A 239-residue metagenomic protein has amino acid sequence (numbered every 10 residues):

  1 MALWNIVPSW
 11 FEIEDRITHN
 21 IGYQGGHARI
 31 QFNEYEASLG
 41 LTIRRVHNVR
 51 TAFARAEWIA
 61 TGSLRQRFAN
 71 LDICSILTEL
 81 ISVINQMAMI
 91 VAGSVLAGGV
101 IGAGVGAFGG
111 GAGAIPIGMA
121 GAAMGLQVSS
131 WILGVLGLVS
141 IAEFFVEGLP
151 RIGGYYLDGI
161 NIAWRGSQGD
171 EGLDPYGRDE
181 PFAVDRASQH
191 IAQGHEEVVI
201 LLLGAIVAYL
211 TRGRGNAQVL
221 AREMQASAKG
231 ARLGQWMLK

Functional and structural regions predicted by a protein language model:
M1-G159, N216-V219: Cationic, glycine-rich low-complexity segments
S9, G26, L203, R232-G234: Generic structural motif recognizing short loop/turn segments at the entrances and edges of beta-strands
G99, G106, G110, S167 (+4 more regions): Charge-rich, low-complexity amphipathic helices in intrinsically disordered tails/linkers adjacent to domains
G99-G106, G194, Q235-L238: Short, Lys/Arg-enriched charge-dense amphipathic segments
I132-V135, V139, P181-S227: Hydrophobic, membrane-inserting alpha-helical segments
A163-Q189: Short membrane-interface loop/juxtamembrane segments of multi-pass integral membrane proteins
A226-K239: Long, low-complexity intrinsically disordered regions
